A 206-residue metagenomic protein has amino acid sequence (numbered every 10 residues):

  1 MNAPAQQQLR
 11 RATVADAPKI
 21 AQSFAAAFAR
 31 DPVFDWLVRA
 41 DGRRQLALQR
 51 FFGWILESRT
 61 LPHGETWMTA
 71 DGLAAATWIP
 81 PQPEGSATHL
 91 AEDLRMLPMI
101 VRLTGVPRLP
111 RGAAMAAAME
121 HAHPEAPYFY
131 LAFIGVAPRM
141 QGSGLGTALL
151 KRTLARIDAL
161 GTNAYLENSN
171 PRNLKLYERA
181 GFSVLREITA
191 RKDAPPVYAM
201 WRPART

Functional and structural regions predicted by a protein language model:
Q8-Q22, A26: A short beta-loop-alpha structural element at the N-terminal edge of CoA-dependent acyl/N-acetyltransferase catalytic
D41-E65: Active-site rim helix/loop that mediates acceptor-substrate recognition in acyltransferases
S58-W78, G135: Conserved beta-hairpin
A75-G135, Q141, R191-K192: Conserved acyl-donor/pantetheine-binding loop and adjacent beta-alpha core of acyl/acetyltransferases and related
A126-F129, R156-S169: Conserved GNAT acetyl-CoA-binding A-motif
A132-Q141, Y165-L174, K192-P195, R202-P203: Conserved beta-strand-loop-alpha-helix junction that forms the acyl-donor binding cleft
V136, G142-A155, R179: Conserved acetyl-CoA-binding loop-helix of GNAT-fold acetyltransferases
T147, A159-G161, N170-E187, D193-A194: Conserved active-site alpha-helix within GNAT-family acetyltransferase domains
